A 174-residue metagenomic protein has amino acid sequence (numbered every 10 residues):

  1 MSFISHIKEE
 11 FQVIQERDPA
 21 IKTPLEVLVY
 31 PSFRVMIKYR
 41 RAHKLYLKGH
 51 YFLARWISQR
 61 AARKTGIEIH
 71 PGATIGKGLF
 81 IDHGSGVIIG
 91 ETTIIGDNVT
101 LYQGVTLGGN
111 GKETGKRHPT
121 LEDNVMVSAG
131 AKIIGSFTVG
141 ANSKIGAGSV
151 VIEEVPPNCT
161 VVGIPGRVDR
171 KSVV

Functional and structural regions predicted by a protein language model:
M1-T65, K171-V174: Terminal amphipathic alpha-helical/low-complexity segments used for targeting or macromolecular assembly
T65, H70-P71, G76-K77, D82-E91 (+10 more regions): Left-handed beta-helix
R167-V168: Acidic, carboxylate-rich catalytic segments that either coordinate divalent cations
